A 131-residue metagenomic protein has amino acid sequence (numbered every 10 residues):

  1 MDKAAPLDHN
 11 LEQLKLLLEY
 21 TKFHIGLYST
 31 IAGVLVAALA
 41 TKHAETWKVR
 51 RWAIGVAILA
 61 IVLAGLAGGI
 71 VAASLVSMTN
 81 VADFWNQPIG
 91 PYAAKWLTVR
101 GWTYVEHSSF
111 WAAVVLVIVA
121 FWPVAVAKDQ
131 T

Functional and structural regions predicted by a protein language model:
M1-A44: Cytosol/matrix-facing amphipathic helices and coiled-coil assembly/linker segments of eukaryotic membrane proteins
W47-T131: Alpha-helical transmembrane segments of integral membrane proteins
